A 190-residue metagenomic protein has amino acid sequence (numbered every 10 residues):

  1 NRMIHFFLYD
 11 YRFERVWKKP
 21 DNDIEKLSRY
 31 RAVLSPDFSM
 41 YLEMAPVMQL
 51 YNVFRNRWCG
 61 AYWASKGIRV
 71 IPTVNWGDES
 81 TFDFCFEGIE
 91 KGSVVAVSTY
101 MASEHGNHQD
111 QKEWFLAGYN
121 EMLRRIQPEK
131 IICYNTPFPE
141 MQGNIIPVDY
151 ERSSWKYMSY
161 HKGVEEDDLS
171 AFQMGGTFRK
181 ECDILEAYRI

Functional and structural regions predicted by a protein language model:
N1-I24, M44, R125, L169-F172 (+2 more regions): Non-catalytic, usually N-terminal nucleic-acid engagement modules in DNA/RNA processing proteins
V16-Y160: Eukaryote-skewed repeat-based solenoidal scaffolds used as protein-protein interaction platforms, primarily
G143-I190: C-terminal accessory extensions appended to soluble enzyme cores
